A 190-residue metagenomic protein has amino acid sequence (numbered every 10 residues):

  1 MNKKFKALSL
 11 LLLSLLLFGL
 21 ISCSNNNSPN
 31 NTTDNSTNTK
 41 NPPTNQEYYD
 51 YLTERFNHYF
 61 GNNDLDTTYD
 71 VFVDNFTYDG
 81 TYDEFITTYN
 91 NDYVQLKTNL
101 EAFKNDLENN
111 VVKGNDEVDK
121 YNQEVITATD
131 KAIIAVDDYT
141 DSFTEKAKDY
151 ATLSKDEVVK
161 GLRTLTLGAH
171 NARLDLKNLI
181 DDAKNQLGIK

Functional and structural regions predicted by a protein language model:
M1-L10: Bacterial N-terminal signal peptides that target proteins for export
F18-S22: C-terminal motif of bacterial Sec signal peptides marking the signal peptidase cleavage site
N27-V94: Immediate post-signal-peptide N-terminus of mature secreted/exported proteins
N63-D70, K97-V111, Y139-F143, A147 (+1 more regions): Extended amphipathic alpha-helical scaffold segments
T77-F85, V111-V118, T144-V158: Charged, low-complexity interaction regions
Y82-I86, N90-D130, K190: Short, solvent-exposed, charged loop/turn and helix-capping segments that join or cap alpha-helices on peripheral
N90-Y93, T129, I133, V159-K177: Amphipathic alpha-helical bundle/coiled-coil segments
A172-K190: Short, low-complexity, Pro/Ser/Thr/Gly-rich segments in the mature regions of secreted, periplasmic
